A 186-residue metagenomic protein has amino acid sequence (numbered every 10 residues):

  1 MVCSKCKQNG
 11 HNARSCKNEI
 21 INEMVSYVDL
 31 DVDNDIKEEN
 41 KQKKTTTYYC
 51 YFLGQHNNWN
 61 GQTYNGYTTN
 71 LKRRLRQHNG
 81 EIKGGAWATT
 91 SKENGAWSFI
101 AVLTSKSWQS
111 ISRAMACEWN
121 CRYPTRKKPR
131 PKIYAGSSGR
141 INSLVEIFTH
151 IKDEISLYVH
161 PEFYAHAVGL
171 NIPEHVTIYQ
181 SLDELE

Functional and structural regions predicted by a protein language model:
M1, I20-I21: Short "repeat-start/strand-capping" segments in structured domains, especially the N-termini of parallel beta-helix
M1-A13: Short Cys/His-rich zinc-binding micro-motifs
K7, K17-I20: Cys/His-coordinated zinc-binding microdomains
G10-H11, C16, L30, K37: Positively charged, lysine/arginine-rich intrinsically disordered segments
R14, N18, A116-W119: DNA-binding alpha-helical recognition surfaces that contact promoter or target DNA
I21-A116, E146-E186: GIY-YIG nuclease catalytic motif and its immediate N-terminal context
N79-A86, W119-N142: Short arginine-rich
